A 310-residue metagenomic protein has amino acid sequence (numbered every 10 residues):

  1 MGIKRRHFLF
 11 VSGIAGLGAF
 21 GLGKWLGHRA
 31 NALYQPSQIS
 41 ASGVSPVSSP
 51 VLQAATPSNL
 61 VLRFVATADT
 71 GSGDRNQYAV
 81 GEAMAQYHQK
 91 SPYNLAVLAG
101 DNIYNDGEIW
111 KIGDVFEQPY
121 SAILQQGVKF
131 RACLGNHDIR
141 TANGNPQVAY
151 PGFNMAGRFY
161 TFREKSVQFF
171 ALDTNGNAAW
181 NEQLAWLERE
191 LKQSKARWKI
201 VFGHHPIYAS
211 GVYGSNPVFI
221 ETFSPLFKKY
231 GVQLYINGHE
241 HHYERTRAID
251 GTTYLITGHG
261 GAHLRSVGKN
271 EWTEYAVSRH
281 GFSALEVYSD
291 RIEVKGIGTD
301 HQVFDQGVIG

Functional and structural regions predicted by a protein language model:
M1-I3: Secretory targeting signals
H7-R29: N-terminal export signals
W25, R29-K111, A209-S210: N-terminal active-site segment of His-dependent metallophosphoesterases
T56-S58, A85, P92, Y104-K199 (+4 more regions): Extended active-site neighborhood of metal-dependent phosphoesterases/phosphodiesterases
F64-A66, A96-L98, A132, V201 (+1 more regions): Residue-level marker for buried hydrophobic side chains located in beta-strands that build the well-ordered beta-sheet
D69, G100-D101, G135-N136, H204 (+1 more regions): Active-site glycine-centered loops adjacent to acidic/histidine catalytic or metal-binding residues that shape
H301-V303: Residue-level signal for glycine
